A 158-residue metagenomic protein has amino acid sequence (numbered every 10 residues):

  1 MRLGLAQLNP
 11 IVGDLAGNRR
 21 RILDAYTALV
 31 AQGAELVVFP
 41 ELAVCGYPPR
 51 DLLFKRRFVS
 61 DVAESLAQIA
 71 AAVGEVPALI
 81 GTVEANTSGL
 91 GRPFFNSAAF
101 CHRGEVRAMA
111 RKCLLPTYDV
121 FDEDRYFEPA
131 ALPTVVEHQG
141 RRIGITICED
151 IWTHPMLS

Functional and structural regions predicted by a protein language model:
M1-S158: Enzyme catalytic cores with a strong preference for nitrogen-chemistry domains
